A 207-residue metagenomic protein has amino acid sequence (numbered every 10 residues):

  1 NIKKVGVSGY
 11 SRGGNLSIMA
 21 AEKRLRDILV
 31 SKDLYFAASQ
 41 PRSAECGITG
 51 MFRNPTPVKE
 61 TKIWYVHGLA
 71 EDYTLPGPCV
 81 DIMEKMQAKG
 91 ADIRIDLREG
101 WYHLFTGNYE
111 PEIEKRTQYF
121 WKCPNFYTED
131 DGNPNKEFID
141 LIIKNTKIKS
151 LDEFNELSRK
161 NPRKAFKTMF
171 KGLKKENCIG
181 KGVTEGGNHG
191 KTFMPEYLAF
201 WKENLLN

Functional and structural regions predicted by a protein language model:
N1-K59: Primarily recognizes the serine-hydrolase "nucleophile elbow" in alpha/beta-hydrolase and SGNH/GDSL folds
R12, L69-D72, E99-Y102: Acidic beta-to-alpha connecting loop that harbors the catalytic carboxylate
A21-R26, Q87-A91, K202, L206: Sec-exported extracytoplasmic/periplasmic mature domains
I48-M51, D72-P76, L104-T106: Extracytoplasmic/secreted cell-surface and envelope-processing proteins
E60-T61, A91: A short helix->loop->beta-strand "cap" motif at the edges of active sites that frequently abuts
W64-H67: Short beta-strand/loop motif that positions the catalytic acidic residue of the alpha/beta-hydrolase fold
T74-K85: Short alpha-helix in the alpha/beta-hydrolase fold that links the catalytic acid
D92-N207: C-terminal catalytic histidine-bearing segment of alpha/beta-hydrolase fold enzymes
